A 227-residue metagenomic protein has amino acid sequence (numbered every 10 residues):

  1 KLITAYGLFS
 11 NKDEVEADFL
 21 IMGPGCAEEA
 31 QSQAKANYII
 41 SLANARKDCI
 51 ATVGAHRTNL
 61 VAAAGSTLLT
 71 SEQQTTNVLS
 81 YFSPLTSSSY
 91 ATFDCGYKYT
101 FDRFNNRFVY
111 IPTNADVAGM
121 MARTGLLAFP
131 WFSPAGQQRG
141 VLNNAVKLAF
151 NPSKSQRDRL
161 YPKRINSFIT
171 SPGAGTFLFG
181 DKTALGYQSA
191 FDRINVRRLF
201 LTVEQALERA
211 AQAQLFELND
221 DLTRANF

Functional and structural regions predicted by a protein language model:
L2-F227: Structured, hydrophobic secondary-structure cores that serve as assembly/anchoring elements
